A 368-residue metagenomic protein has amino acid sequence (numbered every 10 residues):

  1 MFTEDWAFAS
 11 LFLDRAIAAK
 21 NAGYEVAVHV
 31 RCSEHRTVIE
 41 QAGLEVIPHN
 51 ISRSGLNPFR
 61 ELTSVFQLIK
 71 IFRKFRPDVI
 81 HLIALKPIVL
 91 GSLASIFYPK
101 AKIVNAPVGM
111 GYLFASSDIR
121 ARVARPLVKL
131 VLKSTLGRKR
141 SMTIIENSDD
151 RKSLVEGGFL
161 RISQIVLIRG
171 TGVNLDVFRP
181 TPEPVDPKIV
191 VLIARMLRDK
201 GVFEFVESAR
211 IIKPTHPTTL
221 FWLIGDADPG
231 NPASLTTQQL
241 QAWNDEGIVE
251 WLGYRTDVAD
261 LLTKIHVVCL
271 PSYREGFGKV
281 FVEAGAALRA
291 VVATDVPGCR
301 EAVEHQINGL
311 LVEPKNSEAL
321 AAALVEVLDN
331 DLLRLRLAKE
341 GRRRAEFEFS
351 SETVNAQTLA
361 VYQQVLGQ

Functional and structural regions predicted by a protein language model:
F2-R60, V166-L167, A227-P229: N-terminal strand-loop element at the rim of the active site of nucleotide-sugar-dependent glycosyltransferases
A9-D14, K188, L192-I211, L310 (+1 more regions): A conserved mid-protein helix/loop that constitutes part of the nucleotide-sugar donor-binding site
I17-A22, F66-I69, A124-M142: Membrane-proximal helix-turn-helix segments that form the acceptor-binding/catalytic region of lipid-linked
H29-E34, I193, L220-L235: Glycosyltransferase donor-sugar binding loop
I47-P48, K129-P180, I189: Donor nucleotide-sugar binding/catalytic pocket of nucleotide-sugar-dependent glycosyltransferases
Y254, Y273: Aromatic "clamp/platform" in nucleotide-sugar-dependent glycosyltransferases that forms part of the donor/acceptor
A290-A293, V303: Short hydrophobic beta-strand element within catalytic cores of glycosyltransferases and related nucleotide-activated
H305-Q306, L310-S317, E326-L332, F347: Conserved acidic donor-binding segment of nucleotide-sugar-dependent glycosyltransferases
